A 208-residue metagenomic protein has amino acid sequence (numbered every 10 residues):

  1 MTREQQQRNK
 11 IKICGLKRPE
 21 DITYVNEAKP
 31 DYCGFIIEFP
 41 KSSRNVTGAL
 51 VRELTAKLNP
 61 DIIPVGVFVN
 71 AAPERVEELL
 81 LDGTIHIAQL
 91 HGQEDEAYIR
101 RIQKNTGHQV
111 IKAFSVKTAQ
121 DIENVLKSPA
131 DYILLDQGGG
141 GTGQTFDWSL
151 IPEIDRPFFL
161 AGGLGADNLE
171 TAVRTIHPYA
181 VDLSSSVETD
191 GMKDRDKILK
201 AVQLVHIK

Functional and structural regions predicted by a protein language model:
M1-K208: Conserved N-terminal beta1-alpha1 strand-loop-helix module at the mouth
